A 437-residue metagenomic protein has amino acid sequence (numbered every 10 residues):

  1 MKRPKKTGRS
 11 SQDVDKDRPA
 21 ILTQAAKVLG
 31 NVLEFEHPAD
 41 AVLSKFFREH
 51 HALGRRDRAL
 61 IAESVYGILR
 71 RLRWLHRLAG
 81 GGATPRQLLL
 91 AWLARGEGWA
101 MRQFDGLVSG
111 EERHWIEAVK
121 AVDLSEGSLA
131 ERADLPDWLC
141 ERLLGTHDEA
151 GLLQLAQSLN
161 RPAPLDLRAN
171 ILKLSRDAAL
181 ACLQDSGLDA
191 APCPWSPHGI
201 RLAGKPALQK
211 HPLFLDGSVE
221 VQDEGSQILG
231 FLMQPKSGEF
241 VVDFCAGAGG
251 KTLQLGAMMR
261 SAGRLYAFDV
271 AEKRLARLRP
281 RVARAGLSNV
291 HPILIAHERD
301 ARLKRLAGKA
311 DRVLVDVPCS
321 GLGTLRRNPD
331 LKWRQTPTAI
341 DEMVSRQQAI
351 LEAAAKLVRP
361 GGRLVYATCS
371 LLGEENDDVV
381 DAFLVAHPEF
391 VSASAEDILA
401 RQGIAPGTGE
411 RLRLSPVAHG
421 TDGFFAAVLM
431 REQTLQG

Functional and structural regions predicted by a protein language model:
M1-K210, K309: Class I Rossmann-like S-adenosyl-L-methionine
K2-G8, D177-G437: Rossmann-like S-adenosyl-L-methionine
